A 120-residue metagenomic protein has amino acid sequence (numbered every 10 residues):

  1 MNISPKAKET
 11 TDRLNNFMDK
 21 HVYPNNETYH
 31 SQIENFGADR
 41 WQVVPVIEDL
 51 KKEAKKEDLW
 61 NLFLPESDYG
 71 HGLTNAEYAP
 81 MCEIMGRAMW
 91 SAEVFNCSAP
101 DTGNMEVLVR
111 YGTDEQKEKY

Functional and structural regions predicted by a protein language model:
M1-A99, R110, E115-Y120: Amphipathic, small/basic residue-rich leader segments at the start of a protein or domain
P100-E106: Well-ordered alpha-helical segments within folded domains of soluble proteins
